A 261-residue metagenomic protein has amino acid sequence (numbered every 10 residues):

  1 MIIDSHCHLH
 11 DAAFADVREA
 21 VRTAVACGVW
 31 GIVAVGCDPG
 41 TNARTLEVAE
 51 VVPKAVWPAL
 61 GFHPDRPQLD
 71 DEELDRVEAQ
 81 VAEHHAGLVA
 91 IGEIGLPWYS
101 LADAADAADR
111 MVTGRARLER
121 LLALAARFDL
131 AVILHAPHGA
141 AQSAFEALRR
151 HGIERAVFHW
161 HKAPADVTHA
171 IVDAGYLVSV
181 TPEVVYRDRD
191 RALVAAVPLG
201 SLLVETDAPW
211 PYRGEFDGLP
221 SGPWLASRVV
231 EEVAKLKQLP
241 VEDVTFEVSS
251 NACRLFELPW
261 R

Functional and structural regions predicted by a protein language model:
M1-R261: Mid-domain alpha/beta scaffold segments of enzyme catalytic cores
